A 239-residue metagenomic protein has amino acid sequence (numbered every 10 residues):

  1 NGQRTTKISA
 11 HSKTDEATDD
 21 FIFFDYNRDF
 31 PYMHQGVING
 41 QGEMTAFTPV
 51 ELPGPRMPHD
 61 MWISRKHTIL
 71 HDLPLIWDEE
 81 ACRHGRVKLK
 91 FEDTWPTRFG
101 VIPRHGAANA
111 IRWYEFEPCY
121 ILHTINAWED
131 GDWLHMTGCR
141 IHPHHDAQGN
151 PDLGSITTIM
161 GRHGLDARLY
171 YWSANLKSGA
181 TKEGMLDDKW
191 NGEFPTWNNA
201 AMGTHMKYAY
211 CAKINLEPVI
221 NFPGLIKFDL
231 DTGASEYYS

Functional and structural regions predicted by a protein language model:
N1-S239: Beta-propeller domains
